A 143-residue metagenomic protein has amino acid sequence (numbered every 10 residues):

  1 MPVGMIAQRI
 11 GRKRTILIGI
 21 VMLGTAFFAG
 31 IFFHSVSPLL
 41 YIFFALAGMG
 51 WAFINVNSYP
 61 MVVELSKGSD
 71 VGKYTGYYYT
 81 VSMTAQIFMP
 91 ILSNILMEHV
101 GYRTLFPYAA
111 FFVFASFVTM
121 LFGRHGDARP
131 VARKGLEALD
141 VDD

Functional and structural regions predicted by a protein language model:
M1-R12, M97: Helix-to-loop junctions at the C-terminal end of transmembrane segments in multipass secondary transporters
V21-S35: C-terminal ends and interior cores of transmembrane alpha-helices in multi-pass membrane transporters/permeases
P38-F53: Hydrophobic core of transmembrane alpha-helices in multi-pass small-molecule transporters, especially MFS/SLC-type
F53-K67: Intracellular juxtamembrane helix-capping segments at the cytosolic ends of symmetry-related transmembrane helices
S66-Y78: Loop-to-transmembrane helix entry/capping segments in MFS-fold secondary transporters and related SLC/MFSD carriers
I95-V113: A membrane-interface helix-boundary motif in multi-pass transporters
A109-D143: Multi-pass alpha-helical transporter architecture, strongest for 12-TM Major Facilitator/SLC carriers used
